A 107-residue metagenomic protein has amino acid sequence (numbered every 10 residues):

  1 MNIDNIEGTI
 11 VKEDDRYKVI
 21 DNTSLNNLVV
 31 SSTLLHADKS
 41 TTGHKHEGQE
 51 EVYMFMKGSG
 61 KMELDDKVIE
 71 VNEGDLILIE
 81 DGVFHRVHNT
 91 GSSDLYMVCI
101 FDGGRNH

Functional and structural regions predicted by a protein language model:
M1-L28, T42: A short, N-terminal "cap"/entry segment at the start of jelly-roll beta-barrel domains of the cupin/DSBH fold
R16, S31-E47: Conserved short histidine dyad/triad with adjacent acidic residue
I20-N22, T41-E47, H88-T90: Short histidine-centered beta-strand/loop micro-motifs that create catalytic or ligand/metal-coordination sites
L34-H36, E47-M62, I100: Short, conserved beta-strand element in jelly-roll/cupin
S40-T42, G58-E63, R105: Short beta-strand segments in beta-sandwich/barrel cores
K67-D81: Short acidic-glycine-tyrosine-enriched beta hairpin
D81-H107: Ligand-binding loop in jelly-roll beta-barrel domains
